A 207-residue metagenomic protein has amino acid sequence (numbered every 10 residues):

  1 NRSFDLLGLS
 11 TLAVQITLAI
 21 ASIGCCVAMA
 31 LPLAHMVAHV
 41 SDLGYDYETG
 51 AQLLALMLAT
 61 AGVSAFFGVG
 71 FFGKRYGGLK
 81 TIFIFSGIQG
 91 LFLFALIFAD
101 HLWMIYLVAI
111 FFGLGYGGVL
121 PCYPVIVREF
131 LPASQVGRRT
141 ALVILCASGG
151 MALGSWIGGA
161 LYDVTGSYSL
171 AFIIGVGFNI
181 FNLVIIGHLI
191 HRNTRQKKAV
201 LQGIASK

Functional and structural regions predicted by a protein language model:
S10-V69: Extracytoplasmic gate region of multi-pass secondary transporters
L58-F66, G117, S148-A152: Residue-level signature of mid-helix packing/kink "hotspots" within the transmembrane helices of 12-pass Major
S64-G77, D163: Helix-to-loop junctions at the C-terminal end of transmembrane segments in multipass secondary transporters
K80-F94: Structural signature of the two symmetry-related core transmembrane helices
F92, W103-F111: Paired small-residue
G118-L131: Intracellular juxtamembrane helix-capping segments at the cytosolic ends of symmetry-related transmembrane helices
F130-S167, G175: A late C-terminal transmembrane helix in Major Facilitator Superfamily
G175-K207: Multi-pass alpha-helical transporter architecture, strongest for 12-TM Major Facilitator/SLC carriers used
